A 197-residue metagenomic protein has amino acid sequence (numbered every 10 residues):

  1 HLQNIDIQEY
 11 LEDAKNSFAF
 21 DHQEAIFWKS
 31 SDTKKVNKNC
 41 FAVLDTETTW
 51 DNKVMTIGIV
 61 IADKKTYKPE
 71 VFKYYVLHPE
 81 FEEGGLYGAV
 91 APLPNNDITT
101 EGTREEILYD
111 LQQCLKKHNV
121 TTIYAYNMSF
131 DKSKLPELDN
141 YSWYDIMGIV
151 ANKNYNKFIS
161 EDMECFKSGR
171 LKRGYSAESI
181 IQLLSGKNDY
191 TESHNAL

Functional and structural regions predicted by a protein language model:
H1-T33, C165, L183, D189: Acidic two-metal-ion nuclease catalytic site recognized across multiple nuclease folds, prominently DnaQ/RNase D-T
F18-P136, L171, E178-L183: Conserved non-catalytic scaffold segment of RNase H-like nuclease domains
L44, Y144, L197: Single, functionally critical "micro-switch" positions that shape active/binding sites and transmembrane helices
E80-E83, I149-N152, L197: A short acidic, often aromatic-flanked loop/helix-cap motif at beta-alpha or helix-coil junctions that lines enzyme
K134-E137, K153-Y155: Short, conserved acidic/polar surface loops in the N-terminal third of protein domains
E137-Y144: A short alpha->loop->secondary-structure connector
Y144-L171: Short alpha-helix plus adjacent loop in nuclease-associated cores
D189-L197: Short, intrinsically disordered, charge-balanced linker/junction segments flanking boundaries in proteins
